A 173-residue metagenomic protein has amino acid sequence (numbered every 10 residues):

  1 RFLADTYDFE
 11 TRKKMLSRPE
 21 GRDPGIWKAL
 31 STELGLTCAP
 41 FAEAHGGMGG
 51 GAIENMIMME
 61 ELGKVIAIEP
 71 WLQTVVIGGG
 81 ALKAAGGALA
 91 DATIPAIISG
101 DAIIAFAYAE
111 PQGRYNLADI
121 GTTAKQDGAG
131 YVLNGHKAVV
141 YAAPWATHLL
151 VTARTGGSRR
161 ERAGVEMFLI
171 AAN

Functional and structural regions predicted by a protein language model:
R1-L72, A92, A96: Amphipathic, small/basic residue-rich leader segments at the start of a protein or domain
L3, G35, A42, M58 (+4 more regions): Buried hydrophobic positions in well-ordered alpha/beta secondary-structure cores of metabolic enzymes
A44, A109-G113, A138-V139: Short, solvent-exposed loop/turn elements at beta->coil junctions and helix N-caps that rim active or binding pockets
A67-A88: N-terminal glycine-rich flavin-associated loop
G100-A109: A short, Trp-centered hydrophobic/proline-enriched beta-strand micro-motif
Q112-I120: Active-site-adjacent elements of ketosynthase-type condensing enzymes
T122-K125: A structural signal for short hydrophobic beta-strand segments in well-ordered beta-sheet cores
G130, N134-N173: A short core secondary-structure module
